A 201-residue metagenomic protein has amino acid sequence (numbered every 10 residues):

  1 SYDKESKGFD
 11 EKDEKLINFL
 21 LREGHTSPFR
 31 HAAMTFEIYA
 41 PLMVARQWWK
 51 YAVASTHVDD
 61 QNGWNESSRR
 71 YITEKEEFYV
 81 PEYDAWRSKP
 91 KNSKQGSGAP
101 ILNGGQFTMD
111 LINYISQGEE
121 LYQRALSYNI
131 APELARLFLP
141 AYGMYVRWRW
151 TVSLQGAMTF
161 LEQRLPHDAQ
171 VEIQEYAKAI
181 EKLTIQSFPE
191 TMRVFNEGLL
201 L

Functional and structural regions predicted by a protein language model:
S1-L201: Family-specific signature for flavin-dependent thymidylate synthase
